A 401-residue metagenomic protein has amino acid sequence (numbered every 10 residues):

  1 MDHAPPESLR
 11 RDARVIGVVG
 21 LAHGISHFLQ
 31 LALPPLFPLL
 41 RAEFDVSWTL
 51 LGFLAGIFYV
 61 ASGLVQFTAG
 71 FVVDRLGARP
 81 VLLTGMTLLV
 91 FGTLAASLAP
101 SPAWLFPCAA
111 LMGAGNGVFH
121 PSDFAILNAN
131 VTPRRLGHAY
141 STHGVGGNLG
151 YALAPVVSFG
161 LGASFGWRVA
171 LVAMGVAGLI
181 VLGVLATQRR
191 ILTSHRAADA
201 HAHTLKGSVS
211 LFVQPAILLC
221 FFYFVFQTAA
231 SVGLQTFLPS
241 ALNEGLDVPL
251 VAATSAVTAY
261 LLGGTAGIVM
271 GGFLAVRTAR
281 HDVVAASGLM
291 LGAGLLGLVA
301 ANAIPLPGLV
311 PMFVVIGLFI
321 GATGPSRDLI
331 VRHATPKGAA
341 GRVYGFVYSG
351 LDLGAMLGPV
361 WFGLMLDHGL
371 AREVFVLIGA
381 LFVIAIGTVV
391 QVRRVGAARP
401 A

Functional and structural regions predicted by a protein language model:
D2-R10, L192-C220: Juxtamembrane intracellular "pre-TM" segments in multi-pass secondary transporters
L31, Y59-F67, Y151-A152, L261-T265 (+2 more regions): Residue-level signature of mid-helix packing/kink "hotspots" within the transmembrane helices of 12-pass Major
L33-P34, A216-L261, T265: Extracytoplasmic gate region of multi-pass secondary transporters
L64-P100: Conserved MFS/SLC helix-loop-helix module at the cytosolic interface between two early adjacent transmembrane helices
V65-G77, I268-R280, L366: Helix-to-loop junctions at the C-terminal end of transmembrane segments in multipass secondary transporters
R75-G85, R277-L289: Cytoplasmic membrane-interface "Motif A"-like loop-to-helix N-cap segments of 12-TM Major Facilitator Superfamily
C108-G146: Cytoplasmic helix-loop-helix junction between adjacent transmembrane helices in 12-TM secondary transporters
H143-R190: Helix-loop-helix hairpin linking two adjacent transmembrane segments in secondary transporters
